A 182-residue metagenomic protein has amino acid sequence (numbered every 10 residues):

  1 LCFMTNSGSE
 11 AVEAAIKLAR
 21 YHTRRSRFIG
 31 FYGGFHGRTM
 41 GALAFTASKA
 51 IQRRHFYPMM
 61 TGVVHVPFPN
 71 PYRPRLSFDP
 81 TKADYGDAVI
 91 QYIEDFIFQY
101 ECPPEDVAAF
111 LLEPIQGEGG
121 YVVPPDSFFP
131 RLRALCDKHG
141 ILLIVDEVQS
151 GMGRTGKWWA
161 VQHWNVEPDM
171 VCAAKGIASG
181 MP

Functional and structural regions predicted by a protein language model:
L1-P182: Conserved N-terminal phosphate-binding loop of PLP-dependent enzymes in the Aspartate aminotransferase
